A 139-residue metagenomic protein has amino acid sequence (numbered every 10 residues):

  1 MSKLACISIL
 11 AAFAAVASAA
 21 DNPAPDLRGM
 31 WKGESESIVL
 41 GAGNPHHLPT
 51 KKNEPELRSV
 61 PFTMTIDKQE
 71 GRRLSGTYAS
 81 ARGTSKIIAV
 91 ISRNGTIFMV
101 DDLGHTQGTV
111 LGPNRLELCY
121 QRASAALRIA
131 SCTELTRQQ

Functional and structural regions predicted by a protein language model:
M1, F62-M64, Q69, C132-L135: Intrinsically disordered/low-complexity terminal segments and short unstructured peptides
M1-I7: Bacterial N-terminal signal peptides that target proteins for export
I7-L10, G33, R72-S75, L116-E117: A generic structural micro-environment signature that highlights single residues at secondary-structure boundaries
L10-A19: Hydrophobic h-region of N-terminal signal peptides that target proteins for export in Gram-negative bacteria
D21-P25, M30-P45, I87-Q139: Beta-sheet ligand-binding and adhesion/scaffold domains
A42-V90: N-terminal glycine/threonine-rich, aromatic-flanked beta-hairpin/loop signature
